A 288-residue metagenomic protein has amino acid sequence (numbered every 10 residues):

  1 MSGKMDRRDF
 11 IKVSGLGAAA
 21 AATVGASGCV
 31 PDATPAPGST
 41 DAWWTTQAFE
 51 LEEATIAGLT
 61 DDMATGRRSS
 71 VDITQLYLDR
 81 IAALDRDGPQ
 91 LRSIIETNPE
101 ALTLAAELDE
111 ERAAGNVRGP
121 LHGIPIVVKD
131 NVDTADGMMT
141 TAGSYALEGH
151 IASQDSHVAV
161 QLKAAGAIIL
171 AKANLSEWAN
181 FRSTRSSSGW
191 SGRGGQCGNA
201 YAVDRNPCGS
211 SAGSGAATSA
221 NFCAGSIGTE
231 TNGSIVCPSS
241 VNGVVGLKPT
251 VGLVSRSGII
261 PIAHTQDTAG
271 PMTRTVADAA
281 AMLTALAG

Functional and structural regions predicted by a protein language model:
S2-A18: N-terminal secretory signal peptides and thylakoid transit peptides that target proteins across membranes
M5, A54, A212, D267 (+1 more regions): Residue-level signal for the nucleotide or nucleotide-sugar donor/cofactor binding architecture
A20, P37-N232, T250: Gly/Ser-rich catalytic/binding loops embedded in alpha/beta enzyme cores
A26-C29: N-terminal Sec signal peptide cleavage junction
S183-S186, S240, D267, A287: Acyl-CoA/ACP chain-elongation machinery
T231-S257: Glycine/threonine-rich beta-strand-loop-alpha-helix active-site module that forms ligand/phosphate-binding
V251-G288: A short core secondary-structure module
